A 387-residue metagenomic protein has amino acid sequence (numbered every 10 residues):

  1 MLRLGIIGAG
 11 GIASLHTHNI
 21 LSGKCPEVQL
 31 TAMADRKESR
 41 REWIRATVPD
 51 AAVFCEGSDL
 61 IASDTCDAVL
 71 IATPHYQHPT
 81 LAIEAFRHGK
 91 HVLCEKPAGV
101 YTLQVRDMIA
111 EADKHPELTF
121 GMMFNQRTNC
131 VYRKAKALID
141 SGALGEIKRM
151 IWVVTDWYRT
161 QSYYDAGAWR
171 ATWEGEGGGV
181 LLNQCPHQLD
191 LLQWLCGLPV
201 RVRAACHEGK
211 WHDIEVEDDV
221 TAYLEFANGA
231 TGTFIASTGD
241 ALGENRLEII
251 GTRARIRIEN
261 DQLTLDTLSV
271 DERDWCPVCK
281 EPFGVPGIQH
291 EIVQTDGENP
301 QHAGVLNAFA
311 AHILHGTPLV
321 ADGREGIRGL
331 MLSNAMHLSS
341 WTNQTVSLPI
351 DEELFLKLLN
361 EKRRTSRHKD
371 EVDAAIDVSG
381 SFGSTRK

Functional and structural regions predicted by a protein language model:
M1-V48: N-terminal Rossmann-like dinucleotide-binding module
V28-A32, D67-V69, G179: Short active-site oxyanion
D50-G57: Conserved SAM-binding strand-loop segment of SAM-dependent methyltransferases
A68, P74-H75, P79-R127, G142: Beta-strand-loop-alpha-helix segment that lines the small-molecule cofactor/substrate pocket of alpha/beta enzymes
A72-T73, A230, I235, G251: Short, well-ordered coil/turn residues at beta-beta hairpins and beta-strand->alpha-helix junctions within
L118, Q126-D213, N343: Predominantly a Rossmann-like dinucleotide-binding segment in NAD(P)-dependent oxidoreductases
P186, W211, I235-G243: Glycine-rich phosphate/pyrophosphate-binding beta-alpha loops
T221, F226, R253-R324, V346 (+1 more regions): C-terminal glycine/acidic-rich active-site capping loop/insertion
